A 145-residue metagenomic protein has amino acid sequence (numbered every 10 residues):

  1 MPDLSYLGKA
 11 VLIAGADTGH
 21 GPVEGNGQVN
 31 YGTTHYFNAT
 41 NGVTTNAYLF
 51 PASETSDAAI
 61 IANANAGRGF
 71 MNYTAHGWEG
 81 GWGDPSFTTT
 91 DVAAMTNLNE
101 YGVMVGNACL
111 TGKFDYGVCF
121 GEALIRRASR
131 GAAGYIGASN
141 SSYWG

Functional and structural regions predicted by a protein language model:
M1-G145: Cysteine-dependent hydrolase recognition
